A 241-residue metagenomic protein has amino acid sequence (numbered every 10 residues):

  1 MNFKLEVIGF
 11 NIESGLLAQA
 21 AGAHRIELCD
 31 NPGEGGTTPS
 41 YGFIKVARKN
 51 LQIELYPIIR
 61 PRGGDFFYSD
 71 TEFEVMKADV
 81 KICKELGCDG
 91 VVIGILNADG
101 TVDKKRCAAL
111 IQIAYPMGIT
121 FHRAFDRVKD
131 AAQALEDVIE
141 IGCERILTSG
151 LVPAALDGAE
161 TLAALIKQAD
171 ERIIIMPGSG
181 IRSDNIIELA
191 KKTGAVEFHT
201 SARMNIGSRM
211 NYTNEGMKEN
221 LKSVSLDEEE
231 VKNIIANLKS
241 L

Functional and structural regions predicted by a protein language model:
M1-I26, N31-T38: N-terminal pre-domain/capping segments
F3-V7, I26-L28, L55-I59, V91-I93 (+4 more regions): Hydrophobic faces of well-ordered beta-strands that scaffold small-molecule active sites in alpha/beta enzyme cores
I12-A20, F67-D79, D126-I141, L165-K167 (+2 more regions): Catalytic cores of alpha/beta
E13, P32-I53, T71-E74, I95-Y115 (+5 more regions): Active-site-adjacent beta->alpha loops and helix N-cap segments on the catalytic face of soluble alpha/beta enzymes
R25-T37, I82, L86-A98, C143-L156 (+1 more regions): Glycine-rich phosphate-binding active-site loops on the catalytic face of alpha/beta enzymes
K45-K84: Structural motif corresponding to the early beta-alpha repeats
T120-L156: Histidine/lysine/aspartate-rich catalytic loop segments that bind and position anionic ligands
A169-L241: C-terminal alpha-helical cap/extension of soluble enzyme domains
